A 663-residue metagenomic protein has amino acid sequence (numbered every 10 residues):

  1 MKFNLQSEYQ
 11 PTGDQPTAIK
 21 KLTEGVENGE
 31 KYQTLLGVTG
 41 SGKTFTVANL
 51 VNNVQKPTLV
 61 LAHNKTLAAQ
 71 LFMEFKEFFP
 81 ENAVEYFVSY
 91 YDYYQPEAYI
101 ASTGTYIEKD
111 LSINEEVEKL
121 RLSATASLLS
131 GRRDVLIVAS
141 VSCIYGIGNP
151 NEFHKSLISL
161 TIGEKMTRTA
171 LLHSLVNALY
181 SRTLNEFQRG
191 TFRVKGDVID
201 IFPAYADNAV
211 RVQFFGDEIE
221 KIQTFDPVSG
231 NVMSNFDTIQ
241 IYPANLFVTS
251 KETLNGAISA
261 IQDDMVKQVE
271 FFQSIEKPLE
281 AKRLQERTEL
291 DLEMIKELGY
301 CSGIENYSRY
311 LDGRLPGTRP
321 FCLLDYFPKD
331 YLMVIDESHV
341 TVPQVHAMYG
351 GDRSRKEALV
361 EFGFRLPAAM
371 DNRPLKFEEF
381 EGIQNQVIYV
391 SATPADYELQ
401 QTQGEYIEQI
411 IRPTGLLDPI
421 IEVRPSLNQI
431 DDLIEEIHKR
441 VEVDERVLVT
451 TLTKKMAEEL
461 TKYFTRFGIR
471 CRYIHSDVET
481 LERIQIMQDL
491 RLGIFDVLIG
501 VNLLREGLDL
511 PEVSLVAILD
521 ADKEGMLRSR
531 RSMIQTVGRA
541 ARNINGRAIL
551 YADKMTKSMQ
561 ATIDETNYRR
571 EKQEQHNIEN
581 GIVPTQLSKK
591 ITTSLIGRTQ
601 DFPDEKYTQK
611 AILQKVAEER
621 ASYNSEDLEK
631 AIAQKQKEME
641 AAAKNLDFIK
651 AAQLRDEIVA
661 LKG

Functional and structural regions predicted by a protein language model:
M1-K2, K439, K572-Q653, I658-G663: Acidic, low-complexity intrinsically disordered tails
M1-T592, I596: ASCE RecA-like P-loop NTPase motor cores that couple ATP hydrolysis to mechanical translocation on nucleic acids
